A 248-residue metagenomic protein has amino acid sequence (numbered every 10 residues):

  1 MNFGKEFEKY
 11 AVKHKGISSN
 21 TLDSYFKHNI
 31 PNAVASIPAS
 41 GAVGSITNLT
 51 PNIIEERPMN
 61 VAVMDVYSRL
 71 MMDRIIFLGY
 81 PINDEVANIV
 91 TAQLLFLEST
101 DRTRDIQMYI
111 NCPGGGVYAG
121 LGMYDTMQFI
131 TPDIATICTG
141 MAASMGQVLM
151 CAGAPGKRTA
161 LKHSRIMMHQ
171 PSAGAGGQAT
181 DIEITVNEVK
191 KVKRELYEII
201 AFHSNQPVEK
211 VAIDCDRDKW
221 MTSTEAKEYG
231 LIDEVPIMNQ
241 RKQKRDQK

Functional and structural regions predicted by a protein language model:
M1-K248: Terminal-region recognition feature
